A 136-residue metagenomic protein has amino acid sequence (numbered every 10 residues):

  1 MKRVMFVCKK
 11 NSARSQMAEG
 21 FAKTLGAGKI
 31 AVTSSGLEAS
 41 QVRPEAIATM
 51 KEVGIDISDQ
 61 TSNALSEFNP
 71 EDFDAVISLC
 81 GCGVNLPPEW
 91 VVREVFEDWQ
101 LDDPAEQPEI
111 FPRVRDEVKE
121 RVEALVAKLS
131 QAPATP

Functional and structural regions predicted by a protein language model:
M1-S66: Conserved active-site segments centered on acidic
N11, M50, V76-I77, V118: Conserved small-residue
A27-G28, P70, Q131: Secondary-structure boundary motif
G28, F73-A75, V95: A generic structural signal for short beta-strands and their flanking turns/coil linkers
T33, A75-I77, E97: Hydrophobic/aromatic beta-strand patches that form the interior of the parallel beta-sheet core in alpha/beta enzyme
A48, A75-I77, D103, V122: Alpha-helix boundary/capping detector
Q60, S66-V91, L101: Mid-chain, well-packed structural core segment of small domains
V84-P136: Phosphate-binding/catalytic loops
